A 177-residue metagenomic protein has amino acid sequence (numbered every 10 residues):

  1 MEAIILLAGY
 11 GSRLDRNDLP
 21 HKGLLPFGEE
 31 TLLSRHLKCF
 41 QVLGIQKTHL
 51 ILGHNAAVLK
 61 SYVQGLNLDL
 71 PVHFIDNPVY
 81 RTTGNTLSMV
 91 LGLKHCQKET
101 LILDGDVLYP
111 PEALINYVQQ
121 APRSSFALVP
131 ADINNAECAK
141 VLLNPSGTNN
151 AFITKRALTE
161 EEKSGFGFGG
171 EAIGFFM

Functional and structural regions predicted by a protein language model:
M1-D18: N-terminal nucleotide-binding beta1-loop-alpha1 segment
E2-I5, E30-T100: Conserved N-terminal catalytic core of the sugar/cofactor nucleotidyltransferase
L7, L52, D104, V129: Short beta-strand/turn micro-motifs composed of small residues that flank or help shape donor/cofactor-binding pockets
N17-L19, G44, F166-E171: Short glycine-enriched loop/turn motifs at secondary-structure junctions
N17-L19, L37-K38, S61-Q64, A113-N116: Short amphipathic alpha-helical segments
L19-R35: Short catalytic helix/loop segments, enriched in acidic residues and glycine and frequently bearing histidine
K98-L108: Short beta-strand-to-loop acidic/aromatic patch adjacent to the donor-nucleotide binding site
P110-M177: Conserved core of the sugar-phosphate nucleotidyltransferase
